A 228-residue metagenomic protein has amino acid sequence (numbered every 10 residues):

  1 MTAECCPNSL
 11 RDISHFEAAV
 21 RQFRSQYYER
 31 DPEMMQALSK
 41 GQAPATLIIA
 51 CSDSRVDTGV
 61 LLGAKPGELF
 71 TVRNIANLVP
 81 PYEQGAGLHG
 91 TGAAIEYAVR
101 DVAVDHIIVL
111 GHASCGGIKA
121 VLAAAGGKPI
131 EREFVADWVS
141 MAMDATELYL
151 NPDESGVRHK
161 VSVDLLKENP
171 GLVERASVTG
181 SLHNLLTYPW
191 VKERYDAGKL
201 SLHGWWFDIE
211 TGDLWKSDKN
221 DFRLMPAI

Functional and structural regions predicted by a protein language model:
T2-P44, N77-D105, G116-I228: Divalent-metal-activated hydrolytic enzyme cores
Q42-G59: Conserved H-X4-D acyltransferase segment
A45-I48, E68-F70, D105-I108: Structural motif
I49-C51, R73, L110-H112, H203-D208: Short beta-strand segments
D53-R55, H112-G117: Gly/Ser/Thr-rich loops at beta-strand to alpha-helix junctions that form or flank small-molecule/cofactor-binding
R55-L78: Catalytic core of membrane glycerolipid acyltransferases/transacylases, capturing the structured, soluble-facing
